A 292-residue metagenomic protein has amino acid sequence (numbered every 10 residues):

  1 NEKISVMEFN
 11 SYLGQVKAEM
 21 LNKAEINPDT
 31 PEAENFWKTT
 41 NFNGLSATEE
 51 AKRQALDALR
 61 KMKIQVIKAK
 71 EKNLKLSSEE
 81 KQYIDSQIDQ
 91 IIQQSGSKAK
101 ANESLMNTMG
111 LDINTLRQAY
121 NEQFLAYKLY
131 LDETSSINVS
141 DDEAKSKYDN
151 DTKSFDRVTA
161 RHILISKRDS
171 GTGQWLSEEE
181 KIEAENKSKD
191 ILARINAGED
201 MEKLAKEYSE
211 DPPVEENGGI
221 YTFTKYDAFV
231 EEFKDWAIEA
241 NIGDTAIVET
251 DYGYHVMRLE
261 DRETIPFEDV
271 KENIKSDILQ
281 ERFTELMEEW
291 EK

Functional and structural regions predicted by a protein language model:
N1-I113: N-terminal targeting/tethering segments
E2, N41-L56, Q65-L76, I88-I91 (+6 more regions): Second-shell loop/turn segments in exported
N22, Q90-K100, S154-R157, D211-G218 (+1 more regions): Secretory-pathway/luminal and periplasmic proteins that interact with or process carbohydrate-rich
I67, S146, K203: Surface-exposed charge patches
L76-I84, E210-G219: Gly/Pro- and small hydrophobic-enriched strand-loop and loop-to-helix capping segments that sit at the rims
A101-E183, D190, K206, Y226-K292: PPIase-associated folding chaperone regions across multiple families
M201-E210: Short, well-ordered alpha-helical segments enriched in acidic and aromatic residues
